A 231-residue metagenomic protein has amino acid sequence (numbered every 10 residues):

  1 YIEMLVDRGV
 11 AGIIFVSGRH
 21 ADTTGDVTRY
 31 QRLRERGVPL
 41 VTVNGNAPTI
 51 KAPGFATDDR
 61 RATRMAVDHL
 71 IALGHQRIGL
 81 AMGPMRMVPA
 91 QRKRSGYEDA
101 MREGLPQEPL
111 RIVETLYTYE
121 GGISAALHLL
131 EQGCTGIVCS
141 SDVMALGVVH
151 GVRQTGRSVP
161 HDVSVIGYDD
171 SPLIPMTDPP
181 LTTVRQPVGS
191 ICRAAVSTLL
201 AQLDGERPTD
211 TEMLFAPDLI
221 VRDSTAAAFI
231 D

Functional and structural regions predicted by a protein language model:
M4-G12, A21-D231: Bacterial carbohydrate/catabolite-sensing allosteric modules
